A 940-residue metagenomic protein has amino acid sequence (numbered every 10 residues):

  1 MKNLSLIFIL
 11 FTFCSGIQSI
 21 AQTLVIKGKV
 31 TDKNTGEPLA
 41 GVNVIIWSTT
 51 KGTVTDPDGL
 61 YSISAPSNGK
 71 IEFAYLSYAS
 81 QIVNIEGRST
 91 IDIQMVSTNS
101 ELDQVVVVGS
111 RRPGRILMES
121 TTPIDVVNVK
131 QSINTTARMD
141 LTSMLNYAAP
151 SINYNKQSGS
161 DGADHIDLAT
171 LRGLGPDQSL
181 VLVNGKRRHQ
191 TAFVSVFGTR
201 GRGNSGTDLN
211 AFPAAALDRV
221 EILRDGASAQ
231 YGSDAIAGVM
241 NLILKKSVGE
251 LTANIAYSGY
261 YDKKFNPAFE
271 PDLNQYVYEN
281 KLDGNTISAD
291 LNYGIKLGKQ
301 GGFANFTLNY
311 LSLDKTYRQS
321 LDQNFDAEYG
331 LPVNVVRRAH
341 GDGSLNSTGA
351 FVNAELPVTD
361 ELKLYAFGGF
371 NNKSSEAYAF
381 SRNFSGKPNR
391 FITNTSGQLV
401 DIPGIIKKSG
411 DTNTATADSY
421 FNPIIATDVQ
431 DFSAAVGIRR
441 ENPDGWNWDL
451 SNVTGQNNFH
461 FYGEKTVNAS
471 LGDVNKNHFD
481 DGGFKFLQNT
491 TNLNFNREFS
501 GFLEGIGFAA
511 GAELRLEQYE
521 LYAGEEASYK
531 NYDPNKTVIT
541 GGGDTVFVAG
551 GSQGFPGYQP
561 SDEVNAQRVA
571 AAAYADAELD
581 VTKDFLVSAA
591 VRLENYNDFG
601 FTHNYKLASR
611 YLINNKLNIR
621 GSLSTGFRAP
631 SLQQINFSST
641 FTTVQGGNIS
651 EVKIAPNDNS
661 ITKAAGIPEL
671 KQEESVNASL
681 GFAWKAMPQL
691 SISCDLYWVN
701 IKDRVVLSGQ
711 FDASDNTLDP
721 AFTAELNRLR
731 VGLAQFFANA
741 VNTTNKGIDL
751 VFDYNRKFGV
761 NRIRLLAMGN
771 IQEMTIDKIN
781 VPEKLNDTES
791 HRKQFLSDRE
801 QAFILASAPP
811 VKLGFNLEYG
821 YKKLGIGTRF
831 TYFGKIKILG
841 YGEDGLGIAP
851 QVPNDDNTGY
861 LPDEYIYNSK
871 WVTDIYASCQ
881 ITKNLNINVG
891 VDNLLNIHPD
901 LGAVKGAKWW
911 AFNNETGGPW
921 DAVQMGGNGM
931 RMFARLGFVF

Functional and structural regions predicted by a protein language model:
K29-T35, A40-W47, K70-Y78, E86-N134 (+1 more regions): Short, acidic, small-residue-rich periplasmic hinge/interaction motif at the N-terminus of Gram-negative outer-membrane
Y61-S64, K186-R224: Short acidic/polar hinge/loop motifs at secondary-structure boundaries that mediate gating or recognition
S62-S64, T142-T191: Extracytoplasmic beta-strand/coil segments of soluble accessory domains associated with Gram-negative outer-membrane
S89-M95, L141-M144, A148, D167-A169 (+4 more regions): N-terminal periplasmic accessory domains that precede and gate Gram-negative outer-membrane beta-barrel machines
T191, I701, E773, T831-P853 (+1 more regions): C-terminal beta-signal and adjacent terminal beta-strands/loops of Gram-negative outer-membrane beta-barrel proteins
G249-T252, L273-A379, N383-I405, S409-N413 (+4 more regions): Transmembrane beta-barrel wall of Gram-negative outer-membrane proteins
F421-A435, P443, N452-T454, K465-F585 (+3 more regions): Outer-membrane beta-barrel transmembrane domain signature of Gram-negative proteins, especially the mid-to-C-terminal
A510, L696-G842: Gram-negative outer-membrane beta-barrel transporters
